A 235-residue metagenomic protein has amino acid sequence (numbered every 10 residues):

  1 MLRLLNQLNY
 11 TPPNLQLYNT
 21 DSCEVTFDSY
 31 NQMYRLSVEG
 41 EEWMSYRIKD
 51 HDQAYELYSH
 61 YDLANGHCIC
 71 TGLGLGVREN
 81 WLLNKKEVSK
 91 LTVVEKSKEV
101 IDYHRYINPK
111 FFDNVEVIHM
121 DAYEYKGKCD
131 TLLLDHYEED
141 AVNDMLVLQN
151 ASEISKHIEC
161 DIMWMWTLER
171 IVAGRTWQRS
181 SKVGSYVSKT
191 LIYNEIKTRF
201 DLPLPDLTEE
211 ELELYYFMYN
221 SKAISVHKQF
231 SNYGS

Functional and structural regions predicted by a protein language model:
M1-H67, R199-S235: Class I S-adenosylmethionine
N65-L75: Conserved class I S-adenosyl-L-methionine
G66, S89, D130: Conserved acidic residues
L73-R78, K98-V100: Gly/Ser/Thr-rich loops at beta-strand to alpha-helix junctions that form or flank small-molecule/cofactor-binding
L75-E87: Conserved SAM-binding loop of SAM-dependent methyltransferases across substrates and taxa, primarily the Class I
K90-E95: Conserved SAM-binding motif I beta-strand of class I
S97-D140: S-adenosyl-L-methionine
E138-G234: C-terminal substrate-binding/active-site "lid" region of AdoMet-derived donor-dependent transferases
